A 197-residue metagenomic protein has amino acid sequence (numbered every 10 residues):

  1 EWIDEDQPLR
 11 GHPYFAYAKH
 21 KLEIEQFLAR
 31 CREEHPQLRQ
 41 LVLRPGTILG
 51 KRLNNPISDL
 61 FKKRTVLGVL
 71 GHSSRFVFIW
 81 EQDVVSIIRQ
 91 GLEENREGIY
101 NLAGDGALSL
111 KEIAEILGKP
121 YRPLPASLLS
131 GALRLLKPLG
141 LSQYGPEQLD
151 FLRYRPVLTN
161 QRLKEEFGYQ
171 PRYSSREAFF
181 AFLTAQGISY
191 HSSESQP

Functional and structural regions predicted by a protein language model:
E1, R52-I57, E112-E115, L136: Short aromatic-enriched loop/helix-cap "lid" or pocket-rim segments at secondary-structure transitions that line
E1-V42, T47: Catalytic helix-loop patch of NAD(P)-dependent Rossmann-fold dehydrogenases
W2-G11, K62-L67, L141-Q143: Short glycine/proline- and charge-enriched loop/turn segments that cap or connect secondary-structure elements
K19, F76-Q82, L108, L158 (+1 more regions): Residue-level signal for the nucleotide or nucleotide-sugar donor/cofactor binding architecture
H20, R52, R75, Y154-R155: Glycine/small-residue-rich pyrophosphate-binding loop that anchors the diphosphate of NDP-sugar donors
C31-E81: NAD(P)-dependent short-chain dehydrogenase/reductase
V85-P146, N160, F180-L183, S189-P197: Mid/C-terminal beta-alpha module of Rossmann-like enzyme folds, strongest in SDR-family dehydrogenases/epimerases
